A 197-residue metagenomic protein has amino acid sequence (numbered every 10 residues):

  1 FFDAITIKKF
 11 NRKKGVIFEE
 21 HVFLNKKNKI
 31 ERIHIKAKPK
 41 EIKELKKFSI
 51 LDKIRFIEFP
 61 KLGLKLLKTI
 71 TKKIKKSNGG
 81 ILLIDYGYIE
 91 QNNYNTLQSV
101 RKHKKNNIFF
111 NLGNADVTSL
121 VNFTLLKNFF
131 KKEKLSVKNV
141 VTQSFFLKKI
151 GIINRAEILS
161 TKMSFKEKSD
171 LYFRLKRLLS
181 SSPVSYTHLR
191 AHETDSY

Functional and structural regions predicted by a protein language model:
F1-K40, Y94, Q98-K105: A mobile, often basic/glycine-rich helix-loop segment that functions as the active-site lid/recognition loop
F2-D3, G87-I89, S196: Short, solvent-exposed loop/turn segments at secondary-structure junctions
I5, N28-I30, P39-K61: Non-catalytic interfacial helical region
L51, E58, L62-S160: Substrate-binding/catalytic lobe of Class I Rossmann-like enzymes that use SAM or dcSAM, i.e., the mid-to-C-terminal
K162-F165: Basic, amphipathic alpha-helical segments enriched in Lys/Arg and hydrophobic/aromatic residues
E167-S180: Structured alpha-helical interaction elements and adjacent beta->alpha junctions in soluble regions of eukaryotic
V184: PAPS-dependent sulfotransferase catalytic core
T187-T194: Conserved small/polar residues in nucleotide/adenosyl-binding loops
